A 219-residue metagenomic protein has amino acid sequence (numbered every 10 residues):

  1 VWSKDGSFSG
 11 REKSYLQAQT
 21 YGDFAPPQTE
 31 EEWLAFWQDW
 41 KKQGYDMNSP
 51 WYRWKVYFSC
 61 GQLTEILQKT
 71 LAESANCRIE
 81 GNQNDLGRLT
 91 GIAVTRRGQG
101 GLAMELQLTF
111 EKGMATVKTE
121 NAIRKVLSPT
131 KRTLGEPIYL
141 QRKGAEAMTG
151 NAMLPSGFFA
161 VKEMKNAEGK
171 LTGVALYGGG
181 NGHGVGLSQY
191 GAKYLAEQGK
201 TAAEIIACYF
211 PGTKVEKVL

Functional and structural regions predicted by a protein language model:
V1-L219: Conserved, single-site charged/polar hotspot
